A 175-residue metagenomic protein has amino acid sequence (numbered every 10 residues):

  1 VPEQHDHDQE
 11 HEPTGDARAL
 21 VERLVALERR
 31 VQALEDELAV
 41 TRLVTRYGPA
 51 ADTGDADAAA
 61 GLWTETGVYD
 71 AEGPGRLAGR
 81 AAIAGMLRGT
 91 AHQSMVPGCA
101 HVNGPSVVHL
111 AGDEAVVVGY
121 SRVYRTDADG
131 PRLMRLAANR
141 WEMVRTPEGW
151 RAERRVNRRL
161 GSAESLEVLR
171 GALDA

Functional and structural regions predicted by a protein language model:
V1-P49, T53, D57, G61: Short, low-complexity N-terminal intrinsically disordered segments enriched in polar/charged residues
P2-E3, P13, A17-R18, E114-V116 (+1 more regions): Short beta-strand edge/turn micro-motifs at domain boundaries
A26, C99-P105, Y124, R159 (+1 more regions): C-terminal-biased regions
D55, G112, R170-A175: Flexible low-complexity loop/turn motifs enriched in small/helix-breaking residues
A56-S121: A solvent-exposed, acidic/Ser-Thr-rich amphipathic alpha-helical stretch
H101-N103, M134-N139: Short, surface-exposed coil-to-beta transition loops
S121-D127, M143-R145: Beta-strand elements of well-folded, non-transmembrane domains
D127-P131, S162-L169: A short, polar/proline- and glycine-enriched secondary-structure boundary/capping micro-motif
